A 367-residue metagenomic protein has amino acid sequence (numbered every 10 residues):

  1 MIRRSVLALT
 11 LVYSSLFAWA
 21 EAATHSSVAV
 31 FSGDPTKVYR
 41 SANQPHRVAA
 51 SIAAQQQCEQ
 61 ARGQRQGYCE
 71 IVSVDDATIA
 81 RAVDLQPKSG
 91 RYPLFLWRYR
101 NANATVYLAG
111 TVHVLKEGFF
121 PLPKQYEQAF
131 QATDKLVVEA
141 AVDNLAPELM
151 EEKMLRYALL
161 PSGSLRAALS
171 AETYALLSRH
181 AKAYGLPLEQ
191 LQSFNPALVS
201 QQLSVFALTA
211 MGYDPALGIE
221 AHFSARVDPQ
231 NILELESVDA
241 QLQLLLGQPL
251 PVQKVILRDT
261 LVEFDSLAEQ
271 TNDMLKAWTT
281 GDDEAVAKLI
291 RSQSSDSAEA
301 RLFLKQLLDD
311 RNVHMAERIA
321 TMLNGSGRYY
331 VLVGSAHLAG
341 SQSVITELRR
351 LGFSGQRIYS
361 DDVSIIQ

Functional and structural regions predicted by a protein language model:
M1-L7: Bacterial N-terminal signal peptides that target proteins for export
A8-L16: Bacterial N-terminal signal peptides
E21-K88: Secreted/extracellular ectodomain signature
Y39, I79-R81, E117-G118, L145-K153 (+1 more regions): Extracytoplasmic/secreted cell-surface and envelope-processing proteins
R62-S73, V142, L188-N195, L332: Surface-exposed patches in mature extracellular/periplasmic domains of secreted proteins
S73-D75, G110-H113, V142, V333-S335 (+1 more regions): A mature extracytoplasmic/lumenal domain signature
P87-F303: Structured, acidic catalytic/metal-binding patches in enzyme active sites
R301-Q367: A cross-kingdom marker for long, charged
